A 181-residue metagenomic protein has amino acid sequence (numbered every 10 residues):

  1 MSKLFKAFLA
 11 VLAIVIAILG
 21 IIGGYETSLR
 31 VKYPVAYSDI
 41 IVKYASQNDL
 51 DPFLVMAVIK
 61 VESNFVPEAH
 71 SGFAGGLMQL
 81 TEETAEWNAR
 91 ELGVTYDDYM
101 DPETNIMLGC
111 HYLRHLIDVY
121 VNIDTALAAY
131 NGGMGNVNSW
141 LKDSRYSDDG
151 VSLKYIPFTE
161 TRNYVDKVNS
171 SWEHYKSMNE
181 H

Functional and structural regions predicted by a protein language model:
M1-K3: N-terminal Lys/Arg-rich, disordered targeting/topogenic segments
K6-G23: Hydrophobic membrane-insertion alpha-helices, especially the h-region of bacterial N-terminal signal peptides
I21-H181: Catalytic glycan-binding domains that act on GlcNAc-containing polysaccharides
